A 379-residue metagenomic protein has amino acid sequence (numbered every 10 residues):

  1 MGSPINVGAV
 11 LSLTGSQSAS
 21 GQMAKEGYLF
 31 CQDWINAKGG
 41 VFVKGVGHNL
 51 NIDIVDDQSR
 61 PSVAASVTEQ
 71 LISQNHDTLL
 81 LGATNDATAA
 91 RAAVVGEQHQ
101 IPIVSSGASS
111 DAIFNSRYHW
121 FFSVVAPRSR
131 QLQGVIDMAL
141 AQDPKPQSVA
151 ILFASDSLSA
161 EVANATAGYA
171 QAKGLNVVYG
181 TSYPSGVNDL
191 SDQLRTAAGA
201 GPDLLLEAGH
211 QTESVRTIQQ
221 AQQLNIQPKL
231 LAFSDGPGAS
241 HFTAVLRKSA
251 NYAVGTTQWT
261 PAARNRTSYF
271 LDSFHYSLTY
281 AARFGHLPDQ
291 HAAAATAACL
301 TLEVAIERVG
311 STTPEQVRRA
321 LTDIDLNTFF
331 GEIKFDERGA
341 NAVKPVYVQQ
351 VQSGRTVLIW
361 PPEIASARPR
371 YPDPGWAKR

Functional and structural regions predicted by a protein language model:
M1-C31, V55-P61, N85, L152-A160 (+2 more regions): Extracytoplasmic "Venus flytrap"
M1-N6, Q98, K378-R379: Short, low-complexity disordered leader/linker segments with a strong preference for bacterial N-terminal type II
N6, A19-E26, V41-N115, V124 (+2 more regions): Beta-alpha junction/loop-to-helix N-cap segments that form part of ligand/metal-binding clefts
S20-V43, N164-Q171: Short, polar/charged alpha-helical segment
A64, S123-S148, D189-S191, S214 (+3 more regions): Hydrophobic alpha-helical segments within soluble ligand-binding/sensing domains
H76-G180, K229-G255: Extracytoplasmic ligand/sensor domains, especially the bilobed periplasmic-binding protein
I218-T296, T356, P362-K378: Extracellular/periplasmic periplasmic-binding protein-like sensory domains
T279-A292, E303-L358: Segments of small-molecule ligand-sensing domains
